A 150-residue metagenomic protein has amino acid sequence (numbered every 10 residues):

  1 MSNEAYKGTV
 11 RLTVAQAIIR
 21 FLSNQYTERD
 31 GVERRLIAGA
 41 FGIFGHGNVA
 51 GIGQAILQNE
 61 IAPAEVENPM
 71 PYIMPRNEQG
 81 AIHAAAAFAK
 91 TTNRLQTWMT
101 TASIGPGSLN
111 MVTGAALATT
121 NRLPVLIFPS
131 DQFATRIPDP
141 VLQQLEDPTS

Functional and structural regions predicted by a protein language model:
M1-S150: N-terminal alpha/beta PP-like core and its mobile active-site loop of ThDP/TPP-dependent enzymes
